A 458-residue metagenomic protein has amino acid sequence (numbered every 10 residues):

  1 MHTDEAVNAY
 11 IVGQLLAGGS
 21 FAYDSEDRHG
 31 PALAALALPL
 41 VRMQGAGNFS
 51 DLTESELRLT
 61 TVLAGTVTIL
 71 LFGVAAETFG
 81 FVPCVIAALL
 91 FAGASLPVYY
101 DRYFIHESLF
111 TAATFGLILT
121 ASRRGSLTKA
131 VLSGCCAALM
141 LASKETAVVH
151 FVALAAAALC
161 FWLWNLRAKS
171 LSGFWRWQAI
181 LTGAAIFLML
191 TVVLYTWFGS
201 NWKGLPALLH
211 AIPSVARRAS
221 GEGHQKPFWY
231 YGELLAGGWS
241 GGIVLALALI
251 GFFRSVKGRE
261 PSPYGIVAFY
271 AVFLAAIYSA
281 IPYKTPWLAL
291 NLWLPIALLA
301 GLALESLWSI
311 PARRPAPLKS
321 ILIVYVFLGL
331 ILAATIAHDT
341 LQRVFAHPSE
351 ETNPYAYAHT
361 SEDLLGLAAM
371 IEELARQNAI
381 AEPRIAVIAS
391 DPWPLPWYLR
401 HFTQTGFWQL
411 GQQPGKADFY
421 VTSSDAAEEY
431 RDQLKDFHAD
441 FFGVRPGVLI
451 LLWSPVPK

Functional and structural regions predicted by a protein language model:
H2, L96, R102-L109, T146 (+1 more regions): Short acidic/glycine- and proline-prone juxtamembrane loop motifs at membrane-interface regions of multi-pass membrane
N8-L15, H29-G30, A35, A46 (+7 more regions): Transmembrane-lumen/periplasm boundary regions of multi-pass, lipid-linked membrane glycan transferases
I11, S25-F49, L59-L63: Short hydrophobic/aromatic helix or loop-helix immediately within or flanking a transmembrane segment in polytopic
D51, F72-G93, T128, L132: Transmembrane-helix signature of polytopic, membrane-embedded enzymes that assemble or transfer cell-envelope glycans
S55, L59-F79, G116: Transmembrane-helix motifs of polytopic, lipid-linked glycan transferases
L71, L90, L109-S126, S133-A137 (+2 more regions): Specific aromatic-rich, kink-prone transmembrane helix
E77-V82, L117-L132, M140, L159 (+1 more regions): Membrane-interface transmembrane helices that cradle and orient dolichyl/undecaprenyl
Y357-A358, E362-F407, G411-Q413, F419-Y420: Short periplasmic/luminal acceptor-recognition loop of GT-C membrane glycosyltransferases, typified by
